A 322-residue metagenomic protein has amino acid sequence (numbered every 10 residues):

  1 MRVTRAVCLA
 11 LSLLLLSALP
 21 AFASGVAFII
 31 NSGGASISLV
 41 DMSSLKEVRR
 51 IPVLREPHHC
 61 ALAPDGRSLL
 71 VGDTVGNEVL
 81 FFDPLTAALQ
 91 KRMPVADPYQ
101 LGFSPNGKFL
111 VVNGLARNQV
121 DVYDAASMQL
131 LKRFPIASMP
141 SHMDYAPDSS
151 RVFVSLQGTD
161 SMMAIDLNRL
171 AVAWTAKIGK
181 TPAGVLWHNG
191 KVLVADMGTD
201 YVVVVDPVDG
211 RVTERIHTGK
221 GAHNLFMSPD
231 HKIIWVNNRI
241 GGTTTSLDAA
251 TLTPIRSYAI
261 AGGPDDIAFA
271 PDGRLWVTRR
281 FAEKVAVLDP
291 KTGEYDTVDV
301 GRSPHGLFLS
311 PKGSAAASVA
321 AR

Functional and structural regions predicted by a protein language model:
M1-L11: Bacterial N-terminal signal peptides that target proteins for export
L11-R322: Predominantly soluble domains enriched in secretory-pathway, periplasmic, or organellar proteins
